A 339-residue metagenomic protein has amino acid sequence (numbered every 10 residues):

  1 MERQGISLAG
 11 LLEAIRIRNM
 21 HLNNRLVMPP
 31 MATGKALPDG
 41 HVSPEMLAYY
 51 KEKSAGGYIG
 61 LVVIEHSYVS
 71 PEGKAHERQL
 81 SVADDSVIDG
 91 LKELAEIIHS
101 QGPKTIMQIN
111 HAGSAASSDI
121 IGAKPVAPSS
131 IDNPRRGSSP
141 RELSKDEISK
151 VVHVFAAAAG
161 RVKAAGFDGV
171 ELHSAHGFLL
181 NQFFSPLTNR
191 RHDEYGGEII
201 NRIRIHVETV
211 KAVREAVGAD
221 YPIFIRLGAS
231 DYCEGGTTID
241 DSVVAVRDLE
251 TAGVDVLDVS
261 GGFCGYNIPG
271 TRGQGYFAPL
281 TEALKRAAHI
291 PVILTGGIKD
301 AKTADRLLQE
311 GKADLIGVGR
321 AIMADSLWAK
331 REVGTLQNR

Functional and structural regions predicted by a protein language model:
M1-R339: Flavin-dependent oxidoreductase catalytic cores
